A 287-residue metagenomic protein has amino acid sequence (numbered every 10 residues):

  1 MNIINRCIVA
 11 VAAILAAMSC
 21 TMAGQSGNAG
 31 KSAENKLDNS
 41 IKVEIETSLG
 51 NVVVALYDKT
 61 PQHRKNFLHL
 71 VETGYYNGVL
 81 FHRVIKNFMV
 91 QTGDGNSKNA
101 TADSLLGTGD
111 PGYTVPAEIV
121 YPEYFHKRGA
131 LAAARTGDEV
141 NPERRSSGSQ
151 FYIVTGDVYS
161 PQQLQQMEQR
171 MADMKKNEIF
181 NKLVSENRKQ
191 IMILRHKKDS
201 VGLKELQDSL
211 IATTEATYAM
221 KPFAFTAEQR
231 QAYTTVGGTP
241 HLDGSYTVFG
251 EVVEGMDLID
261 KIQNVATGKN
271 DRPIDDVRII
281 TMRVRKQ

Functional and structural regions predicted by a protein language model:
M1-V9: Bacterial N-terminal signal peptides that target proteins for export
I4-N5, C20-Q287: Cyclophilin-like peptidyl-prolyl cis-trans isomerases
V9-S19: Bacterial N-terminal signal peptides
